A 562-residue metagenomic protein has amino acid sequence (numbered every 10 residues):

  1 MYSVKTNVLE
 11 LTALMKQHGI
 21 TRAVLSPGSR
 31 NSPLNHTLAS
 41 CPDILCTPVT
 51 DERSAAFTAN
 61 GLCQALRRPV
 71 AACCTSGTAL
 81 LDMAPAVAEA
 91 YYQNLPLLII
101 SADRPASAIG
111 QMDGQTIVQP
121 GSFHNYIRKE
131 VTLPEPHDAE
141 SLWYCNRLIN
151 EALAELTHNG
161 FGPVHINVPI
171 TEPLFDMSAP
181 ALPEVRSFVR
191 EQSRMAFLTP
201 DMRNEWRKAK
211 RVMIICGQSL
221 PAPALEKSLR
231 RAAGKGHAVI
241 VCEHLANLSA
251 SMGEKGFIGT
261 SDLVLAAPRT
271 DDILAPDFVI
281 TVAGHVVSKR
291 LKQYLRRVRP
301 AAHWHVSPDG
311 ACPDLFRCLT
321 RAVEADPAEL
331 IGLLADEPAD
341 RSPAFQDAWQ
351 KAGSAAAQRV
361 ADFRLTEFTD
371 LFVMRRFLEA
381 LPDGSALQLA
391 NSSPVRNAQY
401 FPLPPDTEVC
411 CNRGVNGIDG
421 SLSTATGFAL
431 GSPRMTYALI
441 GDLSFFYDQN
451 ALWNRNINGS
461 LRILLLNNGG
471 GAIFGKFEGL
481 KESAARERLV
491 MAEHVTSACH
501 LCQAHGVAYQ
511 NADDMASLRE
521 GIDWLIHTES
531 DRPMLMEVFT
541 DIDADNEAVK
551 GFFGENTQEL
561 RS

Functional and structural regions predicted by a protein language model:
M1-Y2, L133, L295-S393, A512-S562: Phosphate/pyrophosphate-binding active-site segments
Y2-A88: N-terminal cofactor/phosphate-binding cores enriched in small/glycine residues, especially glycine-rich loops such as
V8-L11, K16-G19, S26-R30, L34-L38 (+2 more regions): Active-site diphosphate/adenylate-binding microenvironment
T21-V24, L45-T47, A65-R104, A275-A283 (+2 more regions): A short, small-residue-rich loop immediately preceding and capping a beta-strand
D82, C216-W304, P404-S432, F446-N450 (+1 more regions): Glycine-rich, anion-gripping cofactor-binding loops and their flanking helix/strand elements in enzyme active sites
I100, S107-P120, N397-S562: Thiamine diphosphate
S101-A152, V241-A352, E478, E537: Glycine-rich, acidic loop regions that bind phosphate or pyrophosphate groups
L148-E151, E155-A209: Conformationally flexible catalytic loops at phosphate/diphosphate-handling active centers
